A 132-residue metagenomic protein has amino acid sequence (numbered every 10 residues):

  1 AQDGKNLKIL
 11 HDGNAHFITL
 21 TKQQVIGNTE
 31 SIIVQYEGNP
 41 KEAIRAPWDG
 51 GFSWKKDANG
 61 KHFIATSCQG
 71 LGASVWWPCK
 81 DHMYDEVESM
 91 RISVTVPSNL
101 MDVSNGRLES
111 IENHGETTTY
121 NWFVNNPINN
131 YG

Functional and structural regions predicted by a protein language model:
A1-G132: Acidic/His-enriched low-complexity segments
